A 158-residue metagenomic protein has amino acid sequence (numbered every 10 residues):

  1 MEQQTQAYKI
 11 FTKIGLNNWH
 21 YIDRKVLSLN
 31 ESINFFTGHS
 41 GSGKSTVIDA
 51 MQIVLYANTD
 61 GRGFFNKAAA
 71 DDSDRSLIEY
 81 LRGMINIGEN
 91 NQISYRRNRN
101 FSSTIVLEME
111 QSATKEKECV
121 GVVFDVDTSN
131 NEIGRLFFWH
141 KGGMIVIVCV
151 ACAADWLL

Functional and structural regions predicted by a protein language model:
M1-C152, W156: Extreme N-terminal "head/tail" segments of very large remodeling/mechanoenzyme assemblies
